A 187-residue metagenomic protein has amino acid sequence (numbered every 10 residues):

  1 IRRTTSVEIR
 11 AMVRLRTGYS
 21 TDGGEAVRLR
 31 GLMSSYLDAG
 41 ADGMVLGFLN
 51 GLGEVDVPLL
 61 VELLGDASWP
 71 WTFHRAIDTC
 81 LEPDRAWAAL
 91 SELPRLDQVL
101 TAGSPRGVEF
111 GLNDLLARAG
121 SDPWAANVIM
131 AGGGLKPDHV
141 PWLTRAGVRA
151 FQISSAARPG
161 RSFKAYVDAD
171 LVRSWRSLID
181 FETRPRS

Functional and structural regions predicted by a protein language model:
I1-L60: Glycine/small-residue-rich loop that forms an oxyanion/phosphate-binding "nest" at active or ligand-binding sites
I1-T17, V55-R75, F110-P137, D168-R186: Alpha-helix-loop-beta-strand connector modules within alpha/beta enzyme cores
T5, G40, A67, R95 (+2 more regions): Short, structured coil segments at secondary-structure junctions
M12-G18, L49-G51, A76-D78, A102-P105 (+2 more regions): Active-site beta-loop-alpha junctions enriched in small/polar residues
T17-S35, D78-P94, L115-A125, A131 (+1 more regions): Catalytic cores of alpha/beta
T21-G31, G51-L59, E82-R85, S91 (+2 more regions): Alpha-helix N-cap and loop-to-helix initiation/capping positions
S35, A39-L52, P94-E109, G147-D168: Glycine-rich phosphate-binding active-site loops on the catalytic face of alpha/beta enzymes
W69-F110: Histidine/lysine/aspartate-rich catalytic loop segments that bind and position anionic ligands
